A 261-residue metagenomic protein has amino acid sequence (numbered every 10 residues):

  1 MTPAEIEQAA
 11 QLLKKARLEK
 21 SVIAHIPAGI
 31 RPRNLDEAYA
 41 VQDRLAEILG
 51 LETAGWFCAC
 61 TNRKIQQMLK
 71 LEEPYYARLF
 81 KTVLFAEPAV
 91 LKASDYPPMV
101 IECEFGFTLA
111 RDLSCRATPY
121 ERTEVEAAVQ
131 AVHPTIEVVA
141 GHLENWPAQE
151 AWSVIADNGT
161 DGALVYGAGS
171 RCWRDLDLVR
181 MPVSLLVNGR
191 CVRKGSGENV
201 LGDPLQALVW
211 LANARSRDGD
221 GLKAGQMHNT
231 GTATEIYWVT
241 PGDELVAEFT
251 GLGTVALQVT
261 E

Functional and structural regions predicted by a protein language model:
T2-D203, E244, L252-E261: Catalytic-core "active-site belt" of small-molecule-metabolizing enzymes, emphasizing His/Asp/Glu-rich regions
A207-V239: A conserved acidic, glycine/proline-rich C-terminal tail/linker
